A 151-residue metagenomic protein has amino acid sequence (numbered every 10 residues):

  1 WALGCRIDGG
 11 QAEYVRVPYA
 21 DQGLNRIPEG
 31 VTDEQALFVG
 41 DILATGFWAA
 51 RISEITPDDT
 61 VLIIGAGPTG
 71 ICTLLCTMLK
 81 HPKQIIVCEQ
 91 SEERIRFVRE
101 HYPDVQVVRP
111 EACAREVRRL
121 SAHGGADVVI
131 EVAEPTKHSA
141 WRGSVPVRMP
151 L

Functional and structural regions predicted by a protein language model:
W1-L24: Glycine-rich phosphate/adenylate-binding loop and adjacent beta-alpha elements of nucleotide- or dinucleotide-binding
G23, G70, T136-K137: Glycine-rich nucleotide phosphate-binding loop and flanking beta-alpha elements of Rossmann-like dinucleotide-binding
R26-A112: Mid-domain Rossmann-like dinucleotide-binding core that forms the NAD(H)/NADP(H) cofactor-binding site
T69, T73, V117, W141-R142: Aromatic/hydrophobic pocket-lining residues that form π-stacking "cages" and hydrophobic walls in ligand
H81-P82, E100, V132-L151: Glycine-rich phosphate-binding loop and adjacent beta-alpha segment of Rossmann(oid) nucleotide-cofactor-binding
R96, R115, A140: Active-site phosphate/pyrophosphate- and oxyanion-stabilizing loops and adjacent acidic/basic residues in soluble
A112-G124: Short amphipathic alpha-helix with an adjacent loop that forms part of the alpha/beta core around
V129: Hydrophobic beta-strand segment of the Class I
